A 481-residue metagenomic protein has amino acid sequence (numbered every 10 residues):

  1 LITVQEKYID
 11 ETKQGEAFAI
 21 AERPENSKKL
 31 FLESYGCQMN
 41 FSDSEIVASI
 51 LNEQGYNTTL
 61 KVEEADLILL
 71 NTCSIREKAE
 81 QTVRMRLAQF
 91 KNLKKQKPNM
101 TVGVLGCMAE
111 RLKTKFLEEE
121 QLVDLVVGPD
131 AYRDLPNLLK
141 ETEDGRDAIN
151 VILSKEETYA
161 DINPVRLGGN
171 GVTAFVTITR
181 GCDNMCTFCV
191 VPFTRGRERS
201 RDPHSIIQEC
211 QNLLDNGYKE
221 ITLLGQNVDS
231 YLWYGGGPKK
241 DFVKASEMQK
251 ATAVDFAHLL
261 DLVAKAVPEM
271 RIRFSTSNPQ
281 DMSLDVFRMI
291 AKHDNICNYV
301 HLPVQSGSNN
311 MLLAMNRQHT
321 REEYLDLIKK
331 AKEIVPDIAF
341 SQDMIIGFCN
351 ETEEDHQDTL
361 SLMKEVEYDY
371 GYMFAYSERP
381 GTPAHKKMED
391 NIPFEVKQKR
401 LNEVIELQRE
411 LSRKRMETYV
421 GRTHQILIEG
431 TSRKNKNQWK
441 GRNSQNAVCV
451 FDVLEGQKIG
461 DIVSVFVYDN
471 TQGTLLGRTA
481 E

Functional and structural regions predicted by a protein language model:
L1-V4, E16, A384-E481: Terminal RNA-binding accessory module
L1-Y231, D255, E322-E333, Q357 (+5 more regions): Proteins enriched for Cys/Gly/acidic motifs involved in redox and nucleic-acid/cofactor modification
V102-G106, R111, D215-E353, K364: Conserved SAM/AdoMet-binding glycine-rich loop
G168-V172, C182-N184, I296, S306 (+5 more regions): Short flexible coil/turn linkers enriched for glycine and charged/polar residues that connect secondary-structure
I206, L223, F274, L302 (+6 more regions): Conserved, mostly hydrophobic/aromatic
G225, T276, V304-S306, Q342-I346 (+6 more regions): Active-site proximal loops enriched in glycine and acidic residues that flank catalytic Cys/His/Asp and coordinate
V286-F287, T359, D452-V453: Short beta-alpha junctions and helix-cap segments that line functional grooves
N309, F340, E378-H385: Short acidic (Asp/Glu) and glycine-rich catalytic loops that position anionic groups and cofactors
